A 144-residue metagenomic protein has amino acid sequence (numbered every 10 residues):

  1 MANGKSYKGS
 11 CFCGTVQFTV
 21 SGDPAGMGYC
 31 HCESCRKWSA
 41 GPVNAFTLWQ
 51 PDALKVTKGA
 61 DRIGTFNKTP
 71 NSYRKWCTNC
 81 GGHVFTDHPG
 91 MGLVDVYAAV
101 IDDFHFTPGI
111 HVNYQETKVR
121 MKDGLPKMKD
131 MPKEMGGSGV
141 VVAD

Functional and structural regions predicted by a protein language model:
M1-D144: A short Gly-Trp-Pro
